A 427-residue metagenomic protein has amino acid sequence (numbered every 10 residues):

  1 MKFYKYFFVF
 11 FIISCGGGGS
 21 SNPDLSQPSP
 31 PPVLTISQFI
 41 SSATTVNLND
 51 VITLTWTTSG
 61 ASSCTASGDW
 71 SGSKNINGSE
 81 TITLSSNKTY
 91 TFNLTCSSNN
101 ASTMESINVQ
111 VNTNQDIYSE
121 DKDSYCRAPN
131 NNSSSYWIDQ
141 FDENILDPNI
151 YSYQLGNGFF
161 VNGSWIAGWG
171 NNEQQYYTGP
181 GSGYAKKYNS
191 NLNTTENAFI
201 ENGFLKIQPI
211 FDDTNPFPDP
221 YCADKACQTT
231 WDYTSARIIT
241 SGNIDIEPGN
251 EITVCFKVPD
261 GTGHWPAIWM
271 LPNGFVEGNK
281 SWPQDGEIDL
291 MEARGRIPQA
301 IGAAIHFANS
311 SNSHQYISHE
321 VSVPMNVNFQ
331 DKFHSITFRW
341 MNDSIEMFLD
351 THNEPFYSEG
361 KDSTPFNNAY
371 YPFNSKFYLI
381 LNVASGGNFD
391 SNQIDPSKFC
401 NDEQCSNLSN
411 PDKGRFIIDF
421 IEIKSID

Functional and structural regions predicted by a protein language model:
F8, I12-S37, Q110-R127: Bacterial Sec-dependent N-terminal signal peptides
I40-V46: Short beta-strand segments of immunoglobulin-like
I52, K88-F92, H334: Exposed beta-strand face motif in extracellular beta-rich ectodomains
T57-S63, W340-N342: Short proline/glycine-enriched turn/loop motifs at strand-loop junctions of beta-rich domains
K74-T91: Solvent-exposed segments in extracellular or luminal domains encompassing
S102-V111: Edge beta-strands of extracellular beta-sandwich domains
Q115-D427: GH16 jelly-roll
